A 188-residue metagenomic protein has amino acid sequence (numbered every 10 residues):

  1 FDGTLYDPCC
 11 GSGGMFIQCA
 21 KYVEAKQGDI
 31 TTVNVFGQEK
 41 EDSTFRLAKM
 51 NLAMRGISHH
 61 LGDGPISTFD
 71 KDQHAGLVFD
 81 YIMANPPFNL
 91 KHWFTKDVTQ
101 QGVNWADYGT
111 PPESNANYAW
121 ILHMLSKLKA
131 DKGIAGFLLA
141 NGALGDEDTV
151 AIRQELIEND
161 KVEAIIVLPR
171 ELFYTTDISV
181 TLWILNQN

Functional and structural regions predicted by a protein language model:
F1-A84, N89-D97, N104-D107, A119 (+3 more regions): Conserved S-adenosyl-L-methionine
S43, A116, T176-I178: A generic structural signal for residues located within well-ordered alpha-helices of large catalytic or ligand-binding
H74-A75, K127-A130, T175-T176: Conserved catalytic network of the ASCE P-loop NTPase/AAA+ motor domain
N85, H92, L125, A130-D131: Aromatic/glycine/proline-enriched transmembrane-helix motif characteristic of membrane-embedded glycan-assembly enzymes
V103-K129: Glycine-rich S-adenosyl-L-methionine
K132-L139: Conserved beta-strand signature within the Rossmann-like core of class I S-adenosyl-L-methionine
L168-F173: Short, solvent-exposed loop/turn elements at beta->coil junctions and helix N-caps that rim active or binding pockets
Y174-N188: Flexible, glycine-/basic-rich loop-and-beta segments that form/coincide with the SAM-dependent methyltransferase
